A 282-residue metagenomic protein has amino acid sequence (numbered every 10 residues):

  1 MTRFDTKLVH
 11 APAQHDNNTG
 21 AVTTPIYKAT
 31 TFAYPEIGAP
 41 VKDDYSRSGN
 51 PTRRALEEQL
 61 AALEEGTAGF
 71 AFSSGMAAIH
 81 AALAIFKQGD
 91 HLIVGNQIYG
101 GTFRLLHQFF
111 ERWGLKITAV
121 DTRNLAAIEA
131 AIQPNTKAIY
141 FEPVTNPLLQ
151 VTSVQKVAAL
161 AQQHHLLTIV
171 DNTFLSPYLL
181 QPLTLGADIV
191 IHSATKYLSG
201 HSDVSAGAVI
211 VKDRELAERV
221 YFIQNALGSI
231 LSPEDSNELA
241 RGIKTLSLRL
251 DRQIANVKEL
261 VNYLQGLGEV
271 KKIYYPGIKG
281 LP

Functional and structural regions predicted by a protein language model:
M1-G38: N-terminal amphipathic/basic leader segments beginning at the initiator methionine
F4-L8, E58-A61, G186-D188: Short, hydrophobic/aliphatic alpha-helical segments
D5, V22-I26, V41, A68 (+2 more regions): A generic secondary-structure signal marking the coil-to-beta-strand transition
V9, Y45, Y197-L198: Short clusters of hydrophobic/aromatic residues that line enzyme substrate/ligand-binding pockets
A21-V22, E65, W113: Short, basic and Ser/Thr-rich N-terminal targeting/leader segments
T31-H80, I85, G101-F110: Conserved N-terminal alpha-helix of the aminotransferase class I/II PLP-enzyme fold
F70-E269, Y274, K279-G280: Conserved PLP-enzyme active-site core in the AAT-like
